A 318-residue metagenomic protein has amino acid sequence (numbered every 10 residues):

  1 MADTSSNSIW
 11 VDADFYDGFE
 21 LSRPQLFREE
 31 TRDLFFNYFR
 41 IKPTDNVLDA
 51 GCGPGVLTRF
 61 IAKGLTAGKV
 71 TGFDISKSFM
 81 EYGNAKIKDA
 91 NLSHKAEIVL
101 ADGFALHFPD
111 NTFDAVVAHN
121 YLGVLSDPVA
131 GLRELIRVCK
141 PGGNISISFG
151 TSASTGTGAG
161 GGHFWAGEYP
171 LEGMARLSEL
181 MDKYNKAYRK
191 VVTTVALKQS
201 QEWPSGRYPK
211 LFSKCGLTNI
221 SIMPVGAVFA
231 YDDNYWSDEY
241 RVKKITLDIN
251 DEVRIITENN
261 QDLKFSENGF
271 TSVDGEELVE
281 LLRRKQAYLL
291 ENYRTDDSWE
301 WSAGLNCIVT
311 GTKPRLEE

Functional and structural regions predicted by a protein language model:
M1-P43, V56-F60, G64, F79 (+2 more regions): Conserved class I S-adenosyl-L-methionine
L48-A50, P54-A105: Class I SAM-dependent methyltransferase SAM/SAH-binding core
F104-A115: A short acidic, Gly/Pro-enriched loop at the edge of an enzyme's catalytic core that lines a small-molecule cofactor
A115-P128: A short SAM/SAH-binding and catalytic strip from SAM-dependent methyltransferases
V129-N144: A short glycine-rich, Lys/Arg-flanked "PGG" loop and its adjoining helix->strand segment in the class I
S146-M181: Conserved class I S-adenosyl-L-methionine
V191-R207: Acceptor-substrate binding/catalytic loop of class I
Q201-G206, S221-E318: Conserved Class I S-adenosyl-L-methionine
